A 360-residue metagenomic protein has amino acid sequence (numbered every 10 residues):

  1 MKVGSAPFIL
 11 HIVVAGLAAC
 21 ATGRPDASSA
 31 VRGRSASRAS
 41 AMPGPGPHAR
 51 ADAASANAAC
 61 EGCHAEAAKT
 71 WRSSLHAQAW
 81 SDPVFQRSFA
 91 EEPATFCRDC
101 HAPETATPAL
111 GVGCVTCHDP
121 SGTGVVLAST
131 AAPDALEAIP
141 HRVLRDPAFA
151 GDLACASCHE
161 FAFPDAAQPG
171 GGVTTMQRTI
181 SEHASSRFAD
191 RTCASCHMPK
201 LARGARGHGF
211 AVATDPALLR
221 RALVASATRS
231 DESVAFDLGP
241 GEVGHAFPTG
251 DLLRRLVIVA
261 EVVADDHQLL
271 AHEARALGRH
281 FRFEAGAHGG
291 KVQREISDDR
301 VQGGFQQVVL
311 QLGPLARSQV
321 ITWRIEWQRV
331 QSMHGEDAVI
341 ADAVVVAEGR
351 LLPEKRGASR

Functional and structural regions predicted by a protein language model:
M1-A18: Sec-dependent bacterial lipoprotein signal peptides
A6-F8, S29-A30, A36, A41 (+3 more regions): Compositionally biased regions
I12, P25, G33-S35, A39 (+3 more regions): Positively charged, low-complexity intrinsically disordered regions
V14, A54-N57, A65, F149 (+4 more regions): A generic "functional-site adjacency" signal
C20-A150, A154-R187: Sequence context of c-type cytochrome heme-c attachment sites
A106, R187-S195, P199-R360: Short, conserved sequence motifs used for protein processing/export or organelle targeting and for catalysis
